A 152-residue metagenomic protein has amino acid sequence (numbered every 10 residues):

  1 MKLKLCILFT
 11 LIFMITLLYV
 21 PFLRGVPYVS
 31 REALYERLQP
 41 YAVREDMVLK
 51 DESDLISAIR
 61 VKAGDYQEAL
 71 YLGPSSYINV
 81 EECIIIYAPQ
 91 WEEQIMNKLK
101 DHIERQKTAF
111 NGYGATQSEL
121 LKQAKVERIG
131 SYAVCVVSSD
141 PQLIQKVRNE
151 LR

Functional and structural regions predicted by a protein language model:
K4-F22: Hydrophobic membrane-insertion alpha-helices, especially the h-region of bacterial N-terminal signal peptides
P21, G25-V29, E93, R105-K107: Charge-dense, helix-prone N-terminal extensions
A33-K50: Short extracytoplasmic/periplasmic juxtamembrane "stem" segments immediately C-terminal to an N-terminal membrane anchor
S53-Q94: Extracytoplasmic/periplasmic/luminal assembly and interaction segments in envelope/secretory/respiratory proteins
P89-W91, E104, S138-P141: Solvent-exposed coil/turn segments that connect beta secondary-structure elements in extracytoplasmic/periplasmic
W91-N97, Q142-Q145: Short, conserved charged micro-motifs
M96-I129: Short Gly/Thr-rich strand-loop-strand
S118-R152: A short, solvent-exposed beta-edge/loop patch
